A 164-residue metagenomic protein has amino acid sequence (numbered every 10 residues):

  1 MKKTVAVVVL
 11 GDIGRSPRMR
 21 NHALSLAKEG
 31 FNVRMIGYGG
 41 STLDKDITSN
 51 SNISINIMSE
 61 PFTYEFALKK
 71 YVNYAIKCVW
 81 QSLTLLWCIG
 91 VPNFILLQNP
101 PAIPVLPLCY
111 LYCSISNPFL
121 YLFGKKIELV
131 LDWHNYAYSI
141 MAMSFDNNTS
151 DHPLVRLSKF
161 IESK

Functional and structural regions predicted by a protein language model:
M1-I53: N-terminal subdomain of nucleotide-sugar transferases
T4, N93-F94, E128: Structural motif
G11-R15, I103, I127-D151: A short, histidine- and acid-enriched strand-loop-helix "catalytic/donor-clamping" loop that lines the nucleotide-sugar
Y38-G40, E60, W133-N135: Active-site loop/turn elements of alpha/beta-hydrolase fold enzymes, especially the short glycine-/histidine-rich
T42, F62-Y64, A137-S139: Feature marks short, surface-exposed loop/turn motifs that line or immediately flank catalytic pockets and channel
I53-G90, D146-L154: A short, charged, and often flexible helix/loop element on the N-terminal side of the glycosyltransferase catalytic
L83-L86, P104, L111-F123, L131 (+2 more regions): Membrane-proximal helix-turn-helix segments that form the acceptor-binding/catalytic region of lipid-linked
Q98-P104: Short, solvent-exposed amphipathic helices
